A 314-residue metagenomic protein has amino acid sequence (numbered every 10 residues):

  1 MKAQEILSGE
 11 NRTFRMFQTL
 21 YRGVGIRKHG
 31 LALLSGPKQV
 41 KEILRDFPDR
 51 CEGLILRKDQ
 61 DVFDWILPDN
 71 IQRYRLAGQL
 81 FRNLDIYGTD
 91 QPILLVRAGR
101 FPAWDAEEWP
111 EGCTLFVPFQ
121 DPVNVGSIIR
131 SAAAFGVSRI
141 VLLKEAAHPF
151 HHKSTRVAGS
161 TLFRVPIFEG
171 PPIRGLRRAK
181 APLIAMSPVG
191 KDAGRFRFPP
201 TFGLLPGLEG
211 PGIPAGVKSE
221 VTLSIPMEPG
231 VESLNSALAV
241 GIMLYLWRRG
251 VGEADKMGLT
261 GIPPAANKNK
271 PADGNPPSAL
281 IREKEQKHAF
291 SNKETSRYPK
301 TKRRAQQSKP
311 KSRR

Functional and structural regions predicted by a protein language model:
M1-K58, A146-A147: Boundary-proximal intrinsically disordered activation/regulatory segments immediately upstream of a helical core
G36, Q120-I128, S233-A239: Amphipathic alpha-helical repeat scaffolds
R73, A98-G190, K311: RNA substrate-binding interface of SAM-dependent RNA methyltransferases
R73-I93: Glycine/small-residue-rich loop that forms an oxyanion/phosphate-binding "nest" at active or ligand-binding sites
P92-V96, A133-F135, A146-F163, A215-G258: Structured adenosyl-cofactor binding patch, chiefly the S-adenosyl-L-methionine
A185-V231: Active-site/ligand-binding-proximal alpha/beta "capping" segment
D255, N267-N269, D273-N275, N292 (+1 more regions): Intrinsic-disorder-associated, low-complexity terminal segments enriched in Asp/Asn/His/Tyr and depleted of Lys/Arg
L280-R314: Intrinsically disordered, Lys/Arg-rich low-complexity segments
